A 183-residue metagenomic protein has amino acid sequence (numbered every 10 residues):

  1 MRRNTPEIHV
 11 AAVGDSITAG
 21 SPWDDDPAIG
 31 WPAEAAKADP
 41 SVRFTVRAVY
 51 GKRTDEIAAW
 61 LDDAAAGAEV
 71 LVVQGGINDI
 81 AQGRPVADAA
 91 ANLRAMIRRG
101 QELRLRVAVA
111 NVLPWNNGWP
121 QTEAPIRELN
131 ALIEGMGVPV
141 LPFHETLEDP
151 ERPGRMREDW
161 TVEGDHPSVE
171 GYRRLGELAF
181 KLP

Functional and structural regions predicted by a protein language model:
M1-Y50, W60-G67: Serine-esterase "nucleophile elbow" of acetyl-processing enzymes
S16-I17, R47-K52, V72-I80, R84 (+1 more regions): Cell-envelope and extracellular/periplasmic
W23, P114-P183: Catalytic His-Asp segment of secreted/periplasmic serine-dependent ester chemistry enzymes
W23-D25, T54-A91, V109, L113-N116: Oxyanion-hole/transition-state-stabilizing segment in secreted/luminal serine hydrolases and related acyltransferases
W31, A35, W60, A64 (+2 more regions): A general structural detector for well-ordered alpha-helical segments in enzyme core domains, enriched
D39, L103-R104, M136: Helix C-cap/helix->beta junction micro-motif
V46-A48, N111, P142: Residue-level recognition of beta-strand->loop/alpha-helix junctions
Q74, R94-E128: Active-site segments of SGNH/GDSL-like serine hydrolases that catalyze O-acetyl group transfer/hydrolysis on lipids
